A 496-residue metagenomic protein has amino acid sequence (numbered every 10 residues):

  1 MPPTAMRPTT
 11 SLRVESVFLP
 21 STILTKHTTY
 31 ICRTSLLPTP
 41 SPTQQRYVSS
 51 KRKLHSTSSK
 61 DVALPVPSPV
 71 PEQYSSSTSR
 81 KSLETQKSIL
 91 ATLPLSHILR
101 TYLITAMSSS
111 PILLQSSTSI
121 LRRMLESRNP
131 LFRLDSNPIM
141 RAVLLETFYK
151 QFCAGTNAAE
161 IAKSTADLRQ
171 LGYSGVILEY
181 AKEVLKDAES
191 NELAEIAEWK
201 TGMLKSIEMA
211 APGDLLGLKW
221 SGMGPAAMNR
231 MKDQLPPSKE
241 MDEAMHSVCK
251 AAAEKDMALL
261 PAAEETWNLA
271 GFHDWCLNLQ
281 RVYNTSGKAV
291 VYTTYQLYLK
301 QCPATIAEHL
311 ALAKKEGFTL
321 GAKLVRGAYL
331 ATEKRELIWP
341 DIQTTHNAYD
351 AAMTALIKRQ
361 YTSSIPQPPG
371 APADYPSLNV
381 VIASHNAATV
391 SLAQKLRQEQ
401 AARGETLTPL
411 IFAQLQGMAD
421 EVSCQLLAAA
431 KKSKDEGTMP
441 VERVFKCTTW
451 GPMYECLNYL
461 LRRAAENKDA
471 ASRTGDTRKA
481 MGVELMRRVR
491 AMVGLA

Functional and structural regions predicted by a protein language model:
P2-A496: Positively charged, amphipathic and often flexible ligand-engagement surfaces
